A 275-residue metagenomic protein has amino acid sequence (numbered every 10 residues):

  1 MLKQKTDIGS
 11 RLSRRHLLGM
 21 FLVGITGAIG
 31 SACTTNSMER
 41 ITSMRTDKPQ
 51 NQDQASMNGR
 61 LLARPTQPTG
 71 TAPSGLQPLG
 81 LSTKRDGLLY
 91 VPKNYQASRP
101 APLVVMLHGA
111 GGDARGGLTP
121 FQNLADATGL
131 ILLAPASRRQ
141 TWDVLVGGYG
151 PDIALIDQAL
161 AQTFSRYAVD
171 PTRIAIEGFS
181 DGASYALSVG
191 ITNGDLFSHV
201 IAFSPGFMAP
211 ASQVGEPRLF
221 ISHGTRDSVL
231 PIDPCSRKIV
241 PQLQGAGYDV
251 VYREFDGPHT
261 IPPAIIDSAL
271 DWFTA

Functional and structural regions predicted by a protein language model:
M1-S13, G19-S31: N-terminal secretory signal peptides
I25, C33-A101, G148, D181 (+3 more regions): A domain-start/cap signature at the N-terminus of enzymes
G80-K93, R99-Y167: Serine-hydrolase catalytic machinery in alpha/beta-hydrolase-like enzymes
T172-G215: Primarily recognizes the serine-hydrolase "nucleophile elbow" in alpha/beta-hydrolase and SGNH/GDSL folds
P217-H223: Catalytic His-Asp charge-relay segment
S222, D233-V240, Q244-A275: C-terminal catalytic histidine-bearing segment of alpha/beta-hydrolase fold enzymes
R226-P231: Acidic catalytic loop of the alpha/beta-hydrolase fold
